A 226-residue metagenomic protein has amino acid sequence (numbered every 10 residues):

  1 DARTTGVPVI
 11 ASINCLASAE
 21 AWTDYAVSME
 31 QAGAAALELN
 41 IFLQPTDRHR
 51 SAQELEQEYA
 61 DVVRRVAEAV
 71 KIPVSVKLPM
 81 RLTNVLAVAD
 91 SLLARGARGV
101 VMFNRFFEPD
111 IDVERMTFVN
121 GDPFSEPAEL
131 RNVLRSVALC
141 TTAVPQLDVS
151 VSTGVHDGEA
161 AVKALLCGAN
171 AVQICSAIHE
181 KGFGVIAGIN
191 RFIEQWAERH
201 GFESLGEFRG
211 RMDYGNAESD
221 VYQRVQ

Functional and structural regions predicted by a protein language model:
D1: Glycine-rich, N-terminal phosphate-binding loop and its surrounding beta-alpha-beta segment
T4-I10, N14-V151, H156-C175, E218-R224: Alpha/beta enzyme core
P109-E126, H179-F202: C-terminal helical cap(s) of enzyme catalytic domains, especially alpha/beta-barrels
L130, A138, R191-Q226: Extended, intrinsically disordered, low-complexity segments
E159-Q195, R211: C-terminal hydrophobic structural anchor segments that stabilize assembly/packing rather than catalytic chemistry
